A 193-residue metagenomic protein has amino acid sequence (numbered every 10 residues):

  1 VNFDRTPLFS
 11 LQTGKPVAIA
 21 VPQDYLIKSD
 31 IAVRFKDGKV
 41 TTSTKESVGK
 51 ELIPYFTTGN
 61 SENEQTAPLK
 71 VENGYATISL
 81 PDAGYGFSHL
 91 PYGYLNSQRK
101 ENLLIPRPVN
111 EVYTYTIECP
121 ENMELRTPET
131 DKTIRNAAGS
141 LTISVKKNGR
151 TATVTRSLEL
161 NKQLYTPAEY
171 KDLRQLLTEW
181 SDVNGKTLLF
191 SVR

Functional and structural regions predicted by a protein language model:
V1-R193: A sensor for short, sequence-defined functional sites
